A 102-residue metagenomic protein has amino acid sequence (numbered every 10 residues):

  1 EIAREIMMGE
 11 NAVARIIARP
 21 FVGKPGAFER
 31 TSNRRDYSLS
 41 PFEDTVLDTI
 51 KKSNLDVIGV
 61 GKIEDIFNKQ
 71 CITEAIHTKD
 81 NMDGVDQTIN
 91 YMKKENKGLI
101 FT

Functional and structural regions predicted by a protein language model:
E1-T102: Feature captures the catalytic ectodomains and active-site-proximal regions of enzymes that hydrolyze or transfer
